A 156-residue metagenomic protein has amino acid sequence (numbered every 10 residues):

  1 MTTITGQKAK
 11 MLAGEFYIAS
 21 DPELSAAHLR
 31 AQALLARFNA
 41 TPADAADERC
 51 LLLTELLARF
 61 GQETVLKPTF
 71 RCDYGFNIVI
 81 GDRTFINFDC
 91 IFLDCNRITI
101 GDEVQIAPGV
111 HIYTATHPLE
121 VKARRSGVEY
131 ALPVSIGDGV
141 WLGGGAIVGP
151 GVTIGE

Functional and structural regions predicted by a protein language model:
M1-E63: Terminal amphipathic alpha-helical/low-complexity segments used for targeting or macromolecular assembly
F70-I80, F85-I154: Flexible, glycine/small-residue-enriched loop-and-beta-strand segment within the central core of proteins
